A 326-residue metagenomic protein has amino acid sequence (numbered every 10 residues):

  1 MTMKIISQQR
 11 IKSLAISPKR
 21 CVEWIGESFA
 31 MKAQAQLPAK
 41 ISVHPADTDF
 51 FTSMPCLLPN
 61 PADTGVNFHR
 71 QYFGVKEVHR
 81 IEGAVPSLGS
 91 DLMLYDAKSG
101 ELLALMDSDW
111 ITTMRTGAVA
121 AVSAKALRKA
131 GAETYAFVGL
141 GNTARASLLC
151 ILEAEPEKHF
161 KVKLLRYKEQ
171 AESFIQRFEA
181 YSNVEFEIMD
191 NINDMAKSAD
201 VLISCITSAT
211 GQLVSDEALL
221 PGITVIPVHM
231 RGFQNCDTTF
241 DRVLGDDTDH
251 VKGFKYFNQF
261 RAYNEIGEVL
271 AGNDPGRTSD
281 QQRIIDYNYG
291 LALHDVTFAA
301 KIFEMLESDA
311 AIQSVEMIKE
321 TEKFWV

Functional and structural regions predicted by a protein language model:
M1-T113, A121, R128-G131, N264 (+3 more regions): N-terminal ligand-binding/catalytic initiation module
I11-K12, G232, C236-V326: Adenosine-phosphate binding glycine-rich loop
I16, G26-A35, K125-K129, E153-P156 (+5 more regions): Generic secondary-structure signature for well-ordered alpha-helical cores
A120, G131-L152, L165-Q170: Glycine-rich adenosine-cofactor-binding loop
L127-T134, E157-K158, L220-P221: Short helix-loop-beta connector
A154-F178: NAD(P)-binding Rossmann-fold cofactor-contacting core
N183-N258: Rossmann-like adenosine-cofactor binding region
